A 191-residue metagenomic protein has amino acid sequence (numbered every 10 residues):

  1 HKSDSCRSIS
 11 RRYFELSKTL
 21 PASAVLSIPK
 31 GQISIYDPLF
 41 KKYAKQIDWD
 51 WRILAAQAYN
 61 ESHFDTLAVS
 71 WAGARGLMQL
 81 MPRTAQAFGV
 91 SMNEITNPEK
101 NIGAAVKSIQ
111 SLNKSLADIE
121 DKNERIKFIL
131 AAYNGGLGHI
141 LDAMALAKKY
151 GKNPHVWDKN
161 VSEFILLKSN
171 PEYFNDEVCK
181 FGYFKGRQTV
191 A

Functional and structural regions predicted by a protein language model:
S3-A191: Catalytic glycan-binding domains that act on GlcNAc-containing polysaccharides
